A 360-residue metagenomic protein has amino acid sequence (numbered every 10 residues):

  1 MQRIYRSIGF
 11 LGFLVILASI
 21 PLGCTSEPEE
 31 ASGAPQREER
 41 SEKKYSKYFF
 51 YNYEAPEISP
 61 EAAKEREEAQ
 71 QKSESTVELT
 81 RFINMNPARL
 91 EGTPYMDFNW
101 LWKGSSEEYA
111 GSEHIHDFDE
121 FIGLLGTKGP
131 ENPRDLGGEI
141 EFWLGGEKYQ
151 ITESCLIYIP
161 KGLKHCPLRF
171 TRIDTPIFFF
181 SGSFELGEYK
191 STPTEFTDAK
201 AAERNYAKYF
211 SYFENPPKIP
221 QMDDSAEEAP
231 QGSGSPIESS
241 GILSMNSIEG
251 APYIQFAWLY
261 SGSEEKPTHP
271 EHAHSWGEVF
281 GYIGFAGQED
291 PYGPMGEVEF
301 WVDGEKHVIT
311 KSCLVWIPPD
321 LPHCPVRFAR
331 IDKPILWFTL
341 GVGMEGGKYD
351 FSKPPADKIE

Functional and structural regions predicted by a protein language model:
M1-L11: Bacterial N-terminal signal peptides that target proteins for export
G9-I20: Bacterial N-terminal signal peptides
E27-G111, P193-T268: A short, N-terminal "cap"/entry segment at the start of jelly-roll beta-barrel domains of the cupin/DSBH fold
R37-S59, L168-D223, V326-E360: Double-stranded beta-helix
M96-E131, Q255-E289: Conserved short histidine dyad/triad with adjacent acidic residue
L124-T152, K190-T192, Y282-T310, K348-F351: A short beta-strand-loop-beta hairpin characteristic of the jelly-roll/cupin
L144-T171, K306-A329: Conserved metal-binding segment of the jelly-roll/cupin
